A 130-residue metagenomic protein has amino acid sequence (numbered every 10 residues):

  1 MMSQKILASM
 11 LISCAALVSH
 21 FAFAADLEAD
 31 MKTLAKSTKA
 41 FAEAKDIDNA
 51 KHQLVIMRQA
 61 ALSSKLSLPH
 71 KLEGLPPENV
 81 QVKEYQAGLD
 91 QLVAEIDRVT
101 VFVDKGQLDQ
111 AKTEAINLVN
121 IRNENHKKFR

Functional and structural regions predicted by a protein language model:
M1-M10: Bacterial N-terminal signal peptides that target proteins for export
L17-H20: N-terminal signal peptide c-region/cleavage motif recognized by signal peptidases
A24-R130: Mature extracytoplasmic or organellar-lumen-exposed domains after removal of signal/transit peptides
